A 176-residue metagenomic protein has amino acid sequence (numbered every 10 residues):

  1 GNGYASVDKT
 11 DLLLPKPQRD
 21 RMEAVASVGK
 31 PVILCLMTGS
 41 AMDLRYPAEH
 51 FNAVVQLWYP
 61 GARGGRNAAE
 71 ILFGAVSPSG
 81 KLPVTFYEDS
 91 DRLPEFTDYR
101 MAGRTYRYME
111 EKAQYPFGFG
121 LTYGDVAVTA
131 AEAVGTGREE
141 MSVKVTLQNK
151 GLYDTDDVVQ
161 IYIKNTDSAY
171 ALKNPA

Functional and structural regions predicted by a protein language model:
G1-A176: C-terminal non-catalytic regions of proteins with extracellular/luminal or membrane-system context
